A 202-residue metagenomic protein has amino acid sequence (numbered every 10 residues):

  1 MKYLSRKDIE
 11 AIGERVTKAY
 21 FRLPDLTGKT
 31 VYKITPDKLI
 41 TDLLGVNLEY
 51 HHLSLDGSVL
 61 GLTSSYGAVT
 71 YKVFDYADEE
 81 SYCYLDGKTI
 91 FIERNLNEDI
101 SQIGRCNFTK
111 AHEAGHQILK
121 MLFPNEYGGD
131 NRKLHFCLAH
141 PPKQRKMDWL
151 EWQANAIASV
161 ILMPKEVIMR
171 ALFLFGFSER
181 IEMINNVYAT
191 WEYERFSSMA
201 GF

Functional and structural regions predicted by a protein language model:
M1-F202: Active-site hotspot residues in diverse enzymes, especially metal/ion-binding acidic/histidine motifs
